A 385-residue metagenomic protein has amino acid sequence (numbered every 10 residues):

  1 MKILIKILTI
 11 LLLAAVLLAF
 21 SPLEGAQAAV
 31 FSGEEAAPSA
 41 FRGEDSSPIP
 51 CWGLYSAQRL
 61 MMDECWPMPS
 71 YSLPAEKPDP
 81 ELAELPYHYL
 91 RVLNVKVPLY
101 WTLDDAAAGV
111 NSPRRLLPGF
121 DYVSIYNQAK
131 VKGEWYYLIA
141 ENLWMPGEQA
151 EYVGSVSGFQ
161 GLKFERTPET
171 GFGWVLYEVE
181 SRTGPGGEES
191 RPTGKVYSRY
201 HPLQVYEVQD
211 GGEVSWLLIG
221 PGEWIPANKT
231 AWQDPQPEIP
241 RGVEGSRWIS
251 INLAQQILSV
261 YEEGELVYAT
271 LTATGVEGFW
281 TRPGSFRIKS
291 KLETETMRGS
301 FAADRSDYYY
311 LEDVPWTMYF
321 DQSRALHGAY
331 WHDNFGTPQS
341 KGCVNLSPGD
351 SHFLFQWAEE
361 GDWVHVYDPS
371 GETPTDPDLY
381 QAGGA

Functional and structural regions predicted by a protein language model:
M1-K6: Positively charged n-region of N-terminal signal peptides that target proteins for export
T9-A19: Bacterial N-terminal signal peptides
A19, G25-A28: Boundary at the C-terminal end of the N-terminal hydrophobic targeting segment
A29, G242-E244, Y268-L271, V276 (+2 more regions): Exported/periplasmic cell-wall-interacting domains
A29-Y89, L138-G173, L218-W248, G383: Boundary regions of SH3-family modules and the immediately adjacent low-complexity/disordered segments in eukaryotic
P38-I49, D63-C65, D105-K130, G187-D210: Conserved beta-strand/loop element in small beta-rich adapter and peptidoglycan-binding domains
L93-D105, R114, G161-Y206: Short, solvent-exposed interaction modules
T193, Y206-P283: Cell wall/extracellular polymer interaction/catalysis modules
